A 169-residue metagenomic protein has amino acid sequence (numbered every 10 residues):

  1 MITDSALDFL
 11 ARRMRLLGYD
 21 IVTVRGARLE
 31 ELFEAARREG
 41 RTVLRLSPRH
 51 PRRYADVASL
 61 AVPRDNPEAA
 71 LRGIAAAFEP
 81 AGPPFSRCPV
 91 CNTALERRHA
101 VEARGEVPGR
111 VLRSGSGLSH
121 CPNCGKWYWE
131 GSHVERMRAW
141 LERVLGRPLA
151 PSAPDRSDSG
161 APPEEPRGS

Functional and structural regions predicted by a protein language model:
M1-L17, S114-G117, E130-L149: Extended interfacial segments that mediate partner engagement and assembly in macromolecular machines
M1-P83: Long, charged N-terminal interaction/targeting segments
T23, E30-E31, G105-E106, N123 (+1 more regions): Metal-cofactor-dependent catalytic cores
A81-F85, S114-G117: Short metal-coordination and nucleic-acid-contact micro-motifs, chiefly zinc-binding Cys/His arrays
C88-C91, C121-C124: Short cysteine-rich clusters marking metal-coordination/redox-active sites
T93-R97, W129: Short functional micro-motifs and their immediate structural scaffolds
G105-L118: Short linker/helix segments within small regulatory modules
L149-S169: Intrinsically disordered, low-complexity terminal tails and inter-domain linkers enriched for S/T/G/P/D/E
